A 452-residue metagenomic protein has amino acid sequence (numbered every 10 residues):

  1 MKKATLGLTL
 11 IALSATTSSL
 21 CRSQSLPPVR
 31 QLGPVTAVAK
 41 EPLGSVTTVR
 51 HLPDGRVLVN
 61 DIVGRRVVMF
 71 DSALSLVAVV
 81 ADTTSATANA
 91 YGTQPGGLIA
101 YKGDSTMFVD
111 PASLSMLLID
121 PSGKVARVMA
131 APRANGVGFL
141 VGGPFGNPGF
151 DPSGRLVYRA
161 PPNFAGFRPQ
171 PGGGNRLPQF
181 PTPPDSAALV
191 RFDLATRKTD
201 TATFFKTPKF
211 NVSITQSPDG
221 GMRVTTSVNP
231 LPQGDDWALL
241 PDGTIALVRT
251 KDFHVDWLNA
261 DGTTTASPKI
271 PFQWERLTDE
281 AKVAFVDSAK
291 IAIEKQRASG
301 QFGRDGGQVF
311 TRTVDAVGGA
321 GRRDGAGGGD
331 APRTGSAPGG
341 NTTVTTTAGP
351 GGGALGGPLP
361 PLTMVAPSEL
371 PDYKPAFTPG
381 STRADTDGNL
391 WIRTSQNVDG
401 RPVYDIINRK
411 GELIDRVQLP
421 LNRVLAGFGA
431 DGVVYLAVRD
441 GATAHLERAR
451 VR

Functional and structural regions predicted by a protein language model:
M1-A4: Positively charged n-region of N-terminal signal peptides that target proteins for export
L6-G7, S299: Short amphipathic alpha-helical "recognition" segments used for binding
G7-S18: Bacterial N-terminal signal peptides
C21-R452: Eukaryotic scaffold repeat domains enriched in small/polar residues
